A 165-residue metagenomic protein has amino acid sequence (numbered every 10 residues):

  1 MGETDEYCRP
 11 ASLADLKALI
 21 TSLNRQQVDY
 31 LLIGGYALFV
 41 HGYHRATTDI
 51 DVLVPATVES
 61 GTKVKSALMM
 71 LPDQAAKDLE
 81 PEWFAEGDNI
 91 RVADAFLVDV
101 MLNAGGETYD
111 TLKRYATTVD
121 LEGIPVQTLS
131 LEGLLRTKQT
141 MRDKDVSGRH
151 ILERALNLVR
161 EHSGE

Functional and structural regions predicted by a protein language model:
M1-E165: Compositionally biased terminal segments of proteins
